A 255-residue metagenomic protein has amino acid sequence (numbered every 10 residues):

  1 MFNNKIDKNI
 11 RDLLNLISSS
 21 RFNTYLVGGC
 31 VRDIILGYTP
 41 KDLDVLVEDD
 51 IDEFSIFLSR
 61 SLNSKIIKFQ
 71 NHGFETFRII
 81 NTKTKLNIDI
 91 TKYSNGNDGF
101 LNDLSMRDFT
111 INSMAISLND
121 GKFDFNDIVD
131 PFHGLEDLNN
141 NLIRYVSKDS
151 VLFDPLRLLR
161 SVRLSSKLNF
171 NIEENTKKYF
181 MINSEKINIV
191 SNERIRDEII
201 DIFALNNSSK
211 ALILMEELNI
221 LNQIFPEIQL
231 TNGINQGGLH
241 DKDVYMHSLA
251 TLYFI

Functional and structural regions predicted by a protein language model:
M1-I255: Catalytic cores of the polymerase beta-like nucleotidyltransferase superfamily and closely associated nucleotide
